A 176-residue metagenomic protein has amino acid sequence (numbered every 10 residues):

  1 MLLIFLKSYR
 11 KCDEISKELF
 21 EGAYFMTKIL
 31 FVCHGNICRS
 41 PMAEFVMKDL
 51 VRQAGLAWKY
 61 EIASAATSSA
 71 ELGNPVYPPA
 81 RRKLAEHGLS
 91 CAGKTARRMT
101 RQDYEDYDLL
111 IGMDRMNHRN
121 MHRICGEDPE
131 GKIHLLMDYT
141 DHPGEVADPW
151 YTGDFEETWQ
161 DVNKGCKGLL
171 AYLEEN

Functional and structural regions predicted by a protein language model:
M1-I4, V51: Short regulatory "switch" loops immediately downstream of catalytic or recognition motifs within protein catalytic
L3-K17, G22: Short, positively charged and aromatic/hydrophobic N-terminal segments
K17-F20, Y24-D106, A171-N176: Conserved active-site segments centered on acidic
C33, L84, I111-G112, V162: Hydrophobic structural packing positions in well-ordered secondary structure
S40, M113-D114: Replace "coordinates the UDP/GDP/TDP-sugar" with "coordinates nucleotide-activated sugar donors
L109, R115-N176: Phosphate-binding/catalytic loops
